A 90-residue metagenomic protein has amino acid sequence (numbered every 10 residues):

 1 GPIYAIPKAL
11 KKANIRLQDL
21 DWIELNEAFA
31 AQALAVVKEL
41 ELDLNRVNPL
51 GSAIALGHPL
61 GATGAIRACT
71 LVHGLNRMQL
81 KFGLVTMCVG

Functional and structural regions predicted by a protein language model:
G1-G90: Claisen-condensing/thiolase-fold acyl-transfer catalytic domains that form or cleave C-C bonds in fatty acid
